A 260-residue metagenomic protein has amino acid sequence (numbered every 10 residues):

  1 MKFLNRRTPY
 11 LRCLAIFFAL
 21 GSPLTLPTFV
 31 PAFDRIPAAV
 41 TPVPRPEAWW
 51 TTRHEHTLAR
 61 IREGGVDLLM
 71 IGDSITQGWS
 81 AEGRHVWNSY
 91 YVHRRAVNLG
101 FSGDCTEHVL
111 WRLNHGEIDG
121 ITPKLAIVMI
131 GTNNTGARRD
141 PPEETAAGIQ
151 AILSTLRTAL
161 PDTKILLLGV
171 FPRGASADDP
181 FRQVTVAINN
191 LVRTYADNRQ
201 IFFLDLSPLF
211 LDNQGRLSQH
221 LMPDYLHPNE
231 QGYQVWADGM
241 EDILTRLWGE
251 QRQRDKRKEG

Functional and structural regions predicted by a protein language model:
M1-I71, I75-S89, T245-G260: N-terminal secretory targeting modules
P37-P46, S80, N98-G103, G136 (+2 more regions): Acidic/histidine-rich helix-loop elements that form or flank divalent-metal/phosphate-binding sites at the catalytic
H56, M70, D104, H108 (+8 more regions): Extracytoplasmic/secreted proteins, especially bacterial periplasmic and envelope-associated proteins
I61-G65, S89-V92, D119-T122, T158-L160 (+1 more regions): Extracellular/periplasmic catalytic domains that process cell-envelope and extracellular macromolecules
D67-G72, R95-G100, L125-I130, K164-G169 (+2 more regions): Structural recognition of the beta-strand scaffold that forms the well-ordered cores of secreted hydrolase catalytic
S74, G78, R112-G116, M129 (+6 more regions): Structured segments of extracytoplasmic/periplasmic soluble domains in secreted or envelope-associated proteins
Q77-V92, T106-Q150, T155, L166 (+1 more regions): Oxyanion-hole/transition-state-stabilizing segment in secreted/luminal serine hydrolases and related acyltransferases
P172-G260: Catalytic His-Asp segment of secreted/periplasmic serine-dependent ester chemistry enzymes
